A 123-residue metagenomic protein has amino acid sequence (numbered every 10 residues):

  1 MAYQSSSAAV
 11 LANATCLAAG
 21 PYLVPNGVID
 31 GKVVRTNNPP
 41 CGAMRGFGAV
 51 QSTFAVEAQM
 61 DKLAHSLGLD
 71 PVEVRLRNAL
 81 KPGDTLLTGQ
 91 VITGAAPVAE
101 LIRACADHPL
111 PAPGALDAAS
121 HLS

Functional and structural regions predicted by a protein language model:
M1-S52, A119-S123: Gly/Pro-rich active-site capping loops and adjacent beta-alpha segments that organize cofactor/substrate pockets
Q4-T15, A43-E73, N78, E100 (+1 more regions): Alpha-helical support elements that line or immediately flank enzyme active sites and cofactor-binding pockets
G20-P21, G27-R35, Q59, S66 (+2 more regions): Functionally constrained cores in energy, signaling, and assembly domains
P21, N37, P71-V72, A95-I102: Alpha-helix initiation and N-capping motif
R35-P40, L76-L86: Short acidic (Asp/Glu) and glycine-rich catalytic loops that position anionic groups and cofactors
A79-S123: Helix-loop-helix junctions that connect adjacent transmembrane helices in secondary transporters/permeases, recognized
